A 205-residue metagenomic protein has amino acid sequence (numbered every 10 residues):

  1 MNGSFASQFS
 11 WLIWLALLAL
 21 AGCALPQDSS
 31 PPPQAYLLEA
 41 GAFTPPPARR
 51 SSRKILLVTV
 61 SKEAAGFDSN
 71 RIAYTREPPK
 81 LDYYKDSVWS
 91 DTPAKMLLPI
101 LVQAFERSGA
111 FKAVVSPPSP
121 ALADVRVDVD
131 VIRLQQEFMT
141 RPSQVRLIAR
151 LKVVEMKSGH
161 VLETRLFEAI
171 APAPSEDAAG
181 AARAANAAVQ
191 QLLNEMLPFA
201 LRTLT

Functional and structural regions predicted by a protein language model:
M1-C23: Sec-dependent bacterial lipoprotein signal peptides
C23-A94, T203-T205: A structural "domain/chain start" motif
L25-P46, S108-S158, P174: Surface-exposed short loop/turn segments
S52-K54, D68-N70, E77, K85 (+4 more regions): Envelope-exposed proteins and targeting segments
S61, D130-L134, E168-A169: Generic short beta-strand segments
P79-V88, K157-E195: Short secondary-structure boundary motifs at beta->alpha junctions and helix caps
A94, L98-V102, S108, N186-V189 (+2 more regions): Extracytoplasmic/secreted envelope proteins and their assembly/folding machinery, especially bacterial periplasmic
